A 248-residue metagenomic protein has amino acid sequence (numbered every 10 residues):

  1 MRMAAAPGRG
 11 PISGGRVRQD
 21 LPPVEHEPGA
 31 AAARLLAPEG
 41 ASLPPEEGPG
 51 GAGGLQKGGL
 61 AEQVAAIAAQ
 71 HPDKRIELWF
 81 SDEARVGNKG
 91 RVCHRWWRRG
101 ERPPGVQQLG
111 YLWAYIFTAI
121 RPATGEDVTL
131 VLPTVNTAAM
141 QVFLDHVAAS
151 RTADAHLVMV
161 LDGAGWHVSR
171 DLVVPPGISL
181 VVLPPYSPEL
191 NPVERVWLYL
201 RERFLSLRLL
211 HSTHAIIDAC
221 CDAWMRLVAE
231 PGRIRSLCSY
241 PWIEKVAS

Functional and structural regions predicted by a protein language model:
M1-L21, P72: A short, amphipathic alpha-helix used for macromolecular contacts
P22-A33: Major-groove recognition helix of helix-turn-helix-like DNA-binding domains
P49-G50, L161-G163, V181-L205, H214-I216: RNase H-like two-metal-ion nuclease catalytic core shared by retroviral integrases and related mobile-element nucleases
Q56-D145, Y240-P241, K245: Extended, low-complexity cationic-aromatic segments
K74-L78, E194-S248: C-terminal anion-handling pockets and recognition modules
G87, T134-N136, L157-R170, P185-L190: Acidic, metal-coordinating catalytic cores used for nucleic-acid/nucleotide bond scission and strand-transfer chemistry
E101-G110, P176-R195, L209: RNase H-like polynucleotidyl transferase catalytic core
A138-V158: Short, basic/hydrophobic alpha-helical segments
